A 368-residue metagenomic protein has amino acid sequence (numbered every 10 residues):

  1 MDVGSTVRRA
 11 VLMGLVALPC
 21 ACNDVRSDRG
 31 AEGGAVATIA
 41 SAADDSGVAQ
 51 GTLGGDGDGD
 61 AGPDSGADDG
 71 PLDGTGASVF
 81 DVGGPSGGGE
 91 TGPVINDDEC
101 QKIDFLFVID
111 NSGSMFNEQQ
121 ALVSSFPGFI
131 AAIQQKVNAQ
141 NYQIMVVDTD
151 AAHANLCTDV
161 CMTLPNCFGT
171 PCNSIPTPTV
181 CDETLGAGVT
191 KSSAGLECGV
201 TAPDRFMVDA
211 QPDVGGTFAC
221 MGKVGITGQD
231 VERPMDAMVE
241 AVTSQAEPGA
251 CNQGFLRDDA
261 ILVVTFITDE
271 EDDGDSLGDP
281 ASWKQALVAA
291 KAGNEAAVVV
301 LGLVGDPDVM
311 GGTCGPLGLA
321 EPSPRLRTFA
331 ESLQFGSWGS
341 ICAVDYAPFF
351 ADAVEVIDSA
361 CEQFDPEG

Functional and structural regions predicted by a protein language model:
M1-C20, S27, M238: Sec-dependent bacterial lipoprotein signal peptides
R9-L15, V36, Q50, D69 (+4 more regions): Generic N-terminal initiation segments characterized by hydrophobic and/or small/turn-forming residues
M13-P19, G54, D73, G186 (+1 more regions): Compositionally biased amphipathic helical and low-complexity segments enriched in hydrophobic
C20-D98, Q135: Ser/Thr-rich, Pro/Gly/Ala-heavy low-complexity intrinsically disordered linkers and tails of secreted extracellular
N23-D24, F80-G368: Divalent cation-coordinating acidic motifs and surrounding scaffolds that mediate Ca2+/Mg2+/Mn2+/Zn2+-dependent binding
